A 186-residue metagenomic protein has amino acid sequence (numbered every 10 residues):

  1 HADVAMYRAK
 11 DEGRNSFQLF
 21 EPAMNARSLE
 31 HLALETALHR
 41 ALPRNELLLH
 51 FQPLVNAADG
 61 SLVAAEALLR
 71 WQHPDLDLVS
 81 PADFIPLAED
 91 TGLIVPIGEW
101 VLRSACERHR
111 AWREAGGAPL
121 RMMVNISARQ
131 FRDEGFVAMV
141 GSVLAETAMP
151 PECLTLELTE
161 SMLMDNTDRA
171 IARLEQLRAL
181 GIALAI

Functional and structural regions predicted by a protein language model:
H1-M6, L34-A37, A41, A67-L68 (+7 more regions): Structural preference for long, well-ordered alpha-helical segments in enzyme cores
V4, R8-L48, A58, A88-I94 (+2 more regions): C-di-GMP signaling machinery
E12, R40, R44, N56-A58 (+4 more regions): Nucleotide second-messenger and two-component phosphorelay signaling modules
L19-A23, E30-L87, M122-N125, E157 (+1 more regions): Active-site core of bacterial EAL-family cyclic-dinucleotide phosphodiesterase domains
V55, A128-Q130, E160-M162: Active-site-proximal loop/turn and secondary-structure-junction residues that shape catalytic pockets, frequently
P96, W100-I126, S142-C153, L180: Helix C-cap/alpha-to-beta connector motif
M122, A138-I186: The catalytic core of metal-dependent phosphodiesterases that act on cyclic dinucleotides
